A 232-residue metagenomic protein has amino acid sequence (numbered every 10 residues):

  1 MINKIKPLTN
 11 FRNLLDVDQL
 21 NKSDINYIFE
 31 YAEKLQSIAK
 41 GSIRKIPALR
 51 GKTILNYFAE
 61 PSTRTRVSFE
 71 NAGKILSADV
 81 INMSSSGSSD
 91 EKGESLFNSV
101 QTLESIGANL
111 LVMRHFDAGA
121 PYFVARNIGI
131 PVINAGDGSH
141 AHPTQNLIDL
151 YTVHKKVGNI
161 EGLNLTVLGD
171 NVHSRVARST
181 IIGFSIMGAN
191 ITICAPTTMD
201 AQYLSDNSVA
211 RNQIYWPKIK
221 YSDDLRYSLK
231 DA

Functional and structural regions predicted by a protein language model:
M1-V67, N71: Positively charged, low-complexity intrinsically disordered leader regions
D16, N56, N82, V132-N134 (+3 more regions): Structural signal for conserved beta-strand scaffold positions within catalytic alpha/beta enzyme cores
L20, Y31-I38, L76, I106 (+3 more regions): Change "in soluble alpha/beta enzymes" to "in soluble alpha/beta proteins
K22, S139-H142, R226-K230: A short acidic, often aromatic-flanked loop/helix-cap motif at beta-alpha or helix-coil junctions that lines enzyme
Y27-K34, T102, F123, I148-K155 (+2 more regions): Alpha-helical scaffold segments in soluble metabolic enzymes
Q36, A118-G119, S174: Glycine-rich nucleotide phosphate-binding loop and flanking beta-alpha elements of Rossmann-like dinucleotide-binding
I43-H154: Phosphate/diphosphate ligand-binding glycine-rich loop within oxidoreductases
A59-N71, K155-A232: Glycine-rich phosphate/diphosphate-binding loop of Rossmann-like nucleotide-binding domains
